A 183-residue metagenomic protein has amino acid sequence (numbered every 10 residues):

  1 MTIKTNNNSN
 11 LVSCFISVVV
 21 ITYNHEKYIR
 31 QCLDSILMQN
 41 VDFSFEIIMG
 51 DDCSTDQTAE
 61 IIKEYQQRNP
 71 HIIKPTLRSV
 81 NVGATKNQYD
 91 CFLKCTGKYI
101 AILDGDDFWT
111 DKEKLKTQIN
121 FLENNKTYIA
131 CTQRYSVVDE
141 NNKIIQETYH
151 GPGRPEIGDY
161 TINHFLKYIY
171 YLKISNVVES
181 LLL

Functional and structural regions predicted by a protein language model:
S13-S17, E46: Cell-envelope/extracellular polymer assembly enzymes that use nucleotide-activated donors
V18, L93, Q133, E147 (+1 more regions): Conserved nucleotide-sugar donor-binding catalytic segment
H25-M38: Short, well-formed alpha-helical segments that are part of the catalytic scaffolds of diverse glycosyltransferases
Y28-R30, D56-E64, K86: Acidic helix N-cap motif at the loop->helix transition within catalytic regions of sugar-transfer enzymes
D51-E60, V80, D104: A conserved acidic beta->alpha catalytic loop
R78-C95, T117: Glycine-rich, basic loop-to-helix element that forms the pyrophosphate-binding segment of sugar-nucleotide handling
I100: Short aromatic/hydrophobic "clamp" motif used to bind/position activated sugar donors
E113-E147: Conserved donor NDP-sugar-binding/catalytic core segment of glycosyltransferases
